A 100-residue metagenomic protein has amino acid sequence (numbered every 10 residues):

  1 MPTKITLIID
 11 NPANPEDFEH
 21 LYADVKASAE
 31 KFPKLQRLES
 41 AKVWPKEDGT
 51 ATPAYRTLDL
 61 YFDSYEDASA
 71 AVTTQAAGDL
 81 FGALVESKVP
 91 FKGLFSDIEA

Functional and structural regions predicted by a protein language model:
M1, A27-E30, A54: Short, functionally important structural connectors and interaction interfaces within domains
M1-T3, Y22: N-terminal alpha-helical segment
T3-D10, A41-T73: Short, well-ordered beta-strand segments in beta-rich or mixed alpha/beta enzyme and ligand-binding folds
P12-N14, A100: Short, catalytically relevant binding-site loops at active-site mouths
P15-S40, A76-G82: Short amphipathic alpha-helical segments
E39-P53, F81-A100: Glycine-rich beta-strand-turn "strand-cap" elements at beta-sheet edges
